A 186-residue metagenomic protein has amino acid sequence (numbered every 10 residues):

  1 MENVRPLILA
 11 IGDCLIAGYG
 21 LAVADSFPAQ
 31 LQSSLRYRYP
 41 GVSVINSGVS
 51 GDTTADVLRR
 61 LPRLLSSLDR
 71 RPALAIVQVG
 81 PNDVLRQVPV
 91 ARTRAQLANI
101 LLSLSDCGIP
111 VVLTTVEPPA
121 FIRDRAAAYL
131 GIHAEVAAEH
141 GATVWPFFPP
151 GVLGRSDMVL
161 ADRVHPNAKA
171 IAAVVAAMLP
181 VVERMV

Functional and structural regions predicted by a protein language model:
M1: Entry/capping segment at the start of metal-dependent catalytic domains with acidic active-site entry clusters
V4-P6, V42, A73: Nucleotide donor/acceptor-binding cores
P6-L21: Catalytic nucleophile-elbow at a beta strand-turn-alpha helix junction centered on a G-D-S/GDSL motif, marking
D13-C14, V49, P81: Active-site metal-binding loops of divalent metal-dependent hydrolases
Q30-P40, T53, L58-V186: Alpha-helical cap/lid subdomain in secreted, periplasmic, or secretory-pathway luminal O-acyl-processing enzymes
I45-T54: Short beta->alpha junction loops
